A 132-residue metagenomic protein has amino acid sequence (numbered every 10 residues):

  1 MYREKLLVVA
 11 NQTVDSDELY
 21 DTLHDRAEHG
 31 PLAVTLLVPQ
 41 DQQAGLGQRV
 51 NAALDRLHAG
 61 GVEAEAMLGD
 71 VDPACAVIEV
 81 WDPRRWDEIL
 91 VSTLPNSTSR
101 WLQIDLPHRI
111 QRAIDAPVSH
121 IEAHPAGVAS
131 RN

Functional and structural regions predicted by a protein language model:
M1-L46, H120-A123: Small/aliphatic-rich secondary-structure junction motif
K5, E88-L90: Structural motif
H29, A52-V62: Short helix-loop-beta junction
P39-D41, A64-D72, A123-P125: Short beta->alpha junction loops
L46-L54, I104-P107: Short, surface-exposed alpha-helical segments at coil->helix boundaries
G61-D87: Structural beta-alpha unit
T93-H108: Glycine-rich, Arg-bearing micro-motifs that act as flexible, cationic patches
D115-N132: Short, flexible loop segments at boundaries between secondary-structure elements
